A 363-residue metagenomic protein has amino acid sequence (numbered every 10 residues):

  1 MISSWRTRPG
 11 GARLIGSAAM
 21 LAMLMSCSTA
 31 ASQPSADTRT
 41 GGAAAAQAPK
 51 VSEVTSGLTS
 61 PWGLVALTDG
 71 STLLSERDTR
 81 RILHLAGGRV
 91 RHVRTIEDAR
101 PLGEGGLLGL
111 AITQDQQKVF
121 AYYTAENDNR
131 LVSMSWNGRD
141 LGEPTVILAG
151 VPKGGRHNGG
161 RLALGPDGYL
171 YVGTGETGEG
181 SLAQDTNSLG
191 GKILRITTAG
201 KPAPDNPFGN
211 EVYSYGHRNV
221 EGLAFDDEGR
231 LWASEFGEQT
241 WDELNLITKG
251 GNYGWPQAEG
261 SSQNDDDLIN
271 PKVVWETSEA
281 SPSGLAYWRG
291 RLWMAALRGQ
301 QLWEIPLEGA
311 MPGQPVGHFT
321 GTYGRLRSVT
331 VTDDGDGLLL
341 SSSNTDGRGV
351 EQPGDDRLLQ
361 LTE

Functional and structural regions predicted by a protein language model:
M1-A36: Secretory targeting and sorting signals
S28-E179, R230-G237, E279-G309, Q314-F319 (+1 more regions): Acidic, Gly/Ser/Thr-rich repeat motifs that build Ca2+-stabilized beta-propeller blades
R91-L102, P144-N158, T198-Y215, N252-T277 (+1 more regions): Surface-exposed loop and turn segments in beta-propeller and other repeat-based domains that flank or scaffold
S133-L141, L194-A203, I247-G254, E259 (+2 more regions): Short loop/turn segments immediately following beta-strands, especially the blade-tip and inter-blade linker loops
Q184-T197, A203-E228: Loop-centered beta-sheet repeat module
N219, E238-T240, G251-N252, G260-N264 (+2 more regions): Short, catalytically relevant binding-site loops at active-site mouths
R327: Short, flexible loop segments at boundaries between secondary-structure elements
